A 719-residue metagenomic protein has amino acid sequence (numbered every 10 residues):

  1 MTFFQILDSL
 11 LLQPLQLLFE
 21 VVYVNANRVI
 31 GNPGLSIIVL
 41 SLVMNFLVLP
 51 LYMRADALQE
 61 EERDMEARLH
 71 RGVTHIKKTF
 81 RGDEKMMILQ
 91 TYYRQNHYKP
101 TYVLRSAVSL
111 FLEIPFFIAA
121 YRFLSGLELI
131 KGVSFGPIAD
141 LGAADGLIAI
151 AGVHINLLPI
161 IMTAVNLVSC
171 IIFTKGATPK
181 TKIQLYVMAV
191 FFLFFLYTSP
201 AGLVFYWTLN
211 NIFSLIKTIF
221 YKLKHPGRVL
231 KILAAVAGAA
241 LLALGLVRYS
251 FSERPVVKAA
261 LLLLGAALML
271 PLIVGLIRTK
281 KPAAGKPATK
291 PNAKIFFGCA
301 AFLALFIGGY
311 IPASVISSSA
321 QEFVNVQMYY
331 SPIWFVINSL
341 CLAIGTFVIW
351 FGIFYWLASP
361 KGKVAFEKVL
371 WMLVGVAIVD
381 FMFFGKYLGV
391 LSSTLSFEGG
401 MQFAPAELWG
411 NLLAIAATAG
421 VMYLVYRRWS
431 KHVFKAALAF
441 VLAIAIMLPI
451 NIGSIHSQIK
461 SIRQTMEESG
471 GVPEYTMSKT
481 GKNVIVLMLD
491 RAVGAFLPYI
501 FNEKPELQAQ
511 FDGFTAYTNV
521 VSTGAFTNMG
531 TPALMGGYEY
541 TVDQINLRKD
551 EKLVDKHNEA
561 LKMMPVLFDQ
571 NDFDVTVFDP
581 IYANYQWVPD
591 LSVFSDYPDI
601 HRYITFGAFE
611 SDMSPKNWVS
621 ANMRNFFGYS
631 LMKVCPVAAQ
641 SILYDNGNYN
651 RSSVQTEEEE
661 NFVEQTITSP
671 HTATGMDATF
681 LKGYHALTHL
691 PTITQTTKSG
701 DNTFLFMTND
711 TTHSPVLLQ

Functional and structural regions predicted by a protein language model:
M1-T289: Helix-loop-helix
F4, R28, N32-P33, H97 (+15 more regions): Juxtamembrane/transmembrane-helix boundary motifs in multi-pass membrane proteins
N25-R28, L141-G152, Y249-A260, F323-N338 (+2 more regions): Membrane-interface segments at the starts/ends of alpha-helical transmembrane spans
I30, F194-Y197, I311, V315-I316 (+1 more regions): Transmembrane helix irregularities
Q59-L69, H456-E474: Alpha-helical transmembrane signal-anchor/signal-peptide segments
K280-Q458: Transmembrane and membrane-interface helices of multi-pass, inner-membrane envelope-modifying transferases
W350, F354-A419, K482, R491-Q719: Active-site-proximal alpha/beta segments of enzymes that process anionic O-linked groups
E474-T480: A conserved hydrophobic secondary-structure block that centers on an alpha-helix together with its immediately flanking
